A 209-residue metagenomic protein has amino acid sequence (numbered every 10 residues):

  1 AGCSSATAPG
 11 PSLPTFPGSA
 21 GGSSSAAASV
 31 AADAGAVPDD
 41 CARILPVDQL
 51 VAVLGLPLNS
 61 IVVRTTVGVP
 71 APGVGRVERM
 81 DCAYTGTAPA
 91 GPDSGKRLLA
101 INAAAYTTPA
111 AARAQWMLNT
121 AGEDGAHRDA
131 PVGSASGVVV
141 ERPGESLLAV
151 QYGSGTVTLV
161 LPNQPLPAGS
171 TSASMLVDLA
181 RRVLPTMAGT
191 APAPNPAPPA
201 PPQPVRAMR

Functional and structural regions predicted by a protein language model:
C3-T7: Bacterial signal peptide processing site
P9-G10, V47, A88: Secreted/processed peptides and extracellular or luminal domains of membrane proteins
S12-D40: Post-signal peptide N-terminal segment of mature Sec-exported envelope proteins
A27-A36, A126-R209: A short, solvent-exposed beta-edge/loop patch
C41-N59: Amphipathic alpha-helical segments
P57-T66, A191-P198: Surface-exposed patches in mature extracellular/periplasmic domains of secreted proteins
S60-V132: Short, solvent-exposed recognition patches
